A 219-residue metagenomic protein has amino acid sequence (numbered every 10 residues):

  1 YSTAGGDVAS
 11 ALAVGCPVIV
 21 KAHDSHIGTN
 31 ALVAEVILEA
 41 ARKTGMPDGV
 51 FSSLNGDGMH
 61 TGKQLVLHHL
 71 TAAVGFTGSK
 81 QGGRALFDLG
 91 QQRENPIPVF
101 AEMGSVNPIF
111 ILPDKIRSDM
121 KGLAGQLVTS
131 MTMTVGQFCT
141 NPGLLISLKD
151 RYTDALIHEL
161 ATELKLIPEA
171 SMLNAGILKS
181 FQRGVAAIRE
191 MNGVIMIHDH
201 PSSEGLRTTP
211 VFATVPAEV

Functional and structural regions predicted by a protein language model:
Y1-T44: Conserved small-residue-rich beta-alpha loop and adjacent elements that most often cradle the phosphate/pyrophosphate
S2-G6, D24-G28, G49-G56, T77 (+1 more regions): Alpha-helix capping and helix-loop boundary segments enriched in small/acidic/polar residues
V14-I19, G45-D48, V66-A73: Short, surface-exposed connector motifs at secondary-structure boundaries
I19, S52, G75, P98-F100: Structural detector of well-ordered beta-strand residues that form the stable sheet scaffold of enzyme domains
L32, V36-K43, L67, A73 (+1 more regions): ALDH superfamily catalytic-core signature
S52-G75: A structured beta-alpha segment of the ubiquitous adenosine-cofactor-binding alpha/beta core
